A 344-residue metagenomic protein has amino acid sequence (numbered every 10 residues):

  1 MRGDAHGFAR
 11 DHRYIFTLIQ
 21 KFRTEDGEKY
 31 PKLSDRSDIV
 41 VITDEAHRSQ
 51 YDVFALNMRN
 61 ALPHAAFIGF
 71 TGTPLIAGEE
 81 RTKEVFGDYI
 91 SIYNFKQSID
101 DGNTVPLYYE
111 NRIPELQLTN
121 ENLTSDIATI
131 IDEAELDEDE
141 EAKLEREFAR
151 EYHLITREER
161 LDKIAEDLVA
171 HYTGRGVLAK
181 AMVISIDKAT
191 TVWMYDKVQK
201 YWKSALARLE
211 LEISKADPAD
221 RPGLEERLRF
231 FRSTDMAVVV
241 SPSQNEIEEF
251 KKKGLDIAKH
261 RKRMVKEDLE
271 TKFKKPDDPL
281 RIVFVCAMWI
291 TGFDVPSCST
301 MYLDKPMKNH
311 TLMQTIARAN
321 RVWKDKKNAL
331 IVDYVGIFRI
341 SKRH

Functional and structural regions predicted by a protein language model:
M1-I15: Conserved nucleic-acid-binding Ia/Ib motif block in the N-terminal RecA-like helicase ATPase lobe
H12-T43, R48-N57, M264-E270, V285-A287: Conserved RecA-like ASCE ATPase "motif II neighborhood" in helicase/translocase motors
K21, E45-S49, L75-I76, T190 (+2 more regions): Residues immediately C-terminal
E45-S49, A61-G78, G102: Conserved helicase ATPase motor motifs in RecA-like P-loop NTPase domains
E80-K180, M194-A216: Interdomain helical connector at the RecA1-RecA2 junction of SF1/SF2 helicase-like NTPases
E147-I282: Conserved C-terminal RecA-like helicase domain
V283-V285, W289-P306, T311-Q314, A329-D333: A short beta-strand element within the Helicase C-terminal
L312, R318-H344: Conserved segment of the helicase C-terminal RecA-like domain
